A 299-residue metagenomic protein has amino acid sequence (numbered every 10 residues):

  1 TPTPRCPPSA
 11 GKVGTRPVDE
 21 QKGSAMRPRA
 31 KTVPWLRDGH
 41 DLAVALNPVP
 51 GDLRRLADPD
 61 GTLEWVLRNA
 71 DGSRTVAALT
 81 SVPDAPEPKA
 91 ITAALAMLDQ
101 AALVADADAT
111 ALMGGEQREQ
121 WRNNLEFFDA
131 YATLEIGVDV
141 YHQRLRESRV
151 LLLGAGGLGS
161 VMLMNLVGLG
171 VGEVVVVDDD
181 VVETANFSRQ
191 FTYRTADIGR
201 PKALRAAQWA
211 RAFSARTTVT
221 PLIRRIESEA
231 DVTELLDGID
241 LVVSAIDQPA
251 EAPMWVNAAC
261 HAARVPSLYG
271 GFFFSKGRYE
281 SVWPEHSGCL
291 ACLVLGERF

Functional and structural regions predicted by a protein language model:
T3-F299: Adenine nucleotide-associated cytosolic modules
